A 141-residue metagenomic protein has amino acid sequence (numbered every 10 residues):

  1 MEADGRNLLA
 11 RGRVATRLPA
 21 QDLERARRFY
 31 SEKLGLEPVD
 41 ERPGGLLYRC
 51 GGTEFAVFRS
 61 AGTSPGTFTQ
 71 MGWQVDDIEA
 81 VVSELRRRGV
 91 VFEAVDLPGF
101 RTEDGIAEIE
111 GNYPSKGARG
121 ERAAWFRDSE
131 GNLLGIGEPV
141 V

Functional and structural regions predicted by a protein language model:
M1-E24, E54, F68-M71, G137-V141: N-terminal beta-strand motif that seeds the catalytic metal site of vicinal oxygen chelate
D4-N7, A61-G62, P114: Short, flexible, glycine/charge-rich loop motifs used to bind or transfer phosphoryl groups or to couple energy/partner
L9, S64-G66, G117-R119: Short coil/turn motifs at beta-sheet boundaries
A10-R11, R17-F55, S60-G62, A80 (+1 more regions): Core segments of cupin and vicinal oxygen chelate
V14, P43-G44, T69, R122: Residue-level marker for the onset of beta-strands and adjacent loop->beta junctions in well-ordered domains
D22-L23, M71-L133, E138-V141: Vicinal oxygen chelate
L47-R49, G66, T102-D104: Short secondary-structure boundary/hinge segments and terminal tails
S60-S64, V140-V141: A short, sequence-level motif marking secondary-structure junctions
